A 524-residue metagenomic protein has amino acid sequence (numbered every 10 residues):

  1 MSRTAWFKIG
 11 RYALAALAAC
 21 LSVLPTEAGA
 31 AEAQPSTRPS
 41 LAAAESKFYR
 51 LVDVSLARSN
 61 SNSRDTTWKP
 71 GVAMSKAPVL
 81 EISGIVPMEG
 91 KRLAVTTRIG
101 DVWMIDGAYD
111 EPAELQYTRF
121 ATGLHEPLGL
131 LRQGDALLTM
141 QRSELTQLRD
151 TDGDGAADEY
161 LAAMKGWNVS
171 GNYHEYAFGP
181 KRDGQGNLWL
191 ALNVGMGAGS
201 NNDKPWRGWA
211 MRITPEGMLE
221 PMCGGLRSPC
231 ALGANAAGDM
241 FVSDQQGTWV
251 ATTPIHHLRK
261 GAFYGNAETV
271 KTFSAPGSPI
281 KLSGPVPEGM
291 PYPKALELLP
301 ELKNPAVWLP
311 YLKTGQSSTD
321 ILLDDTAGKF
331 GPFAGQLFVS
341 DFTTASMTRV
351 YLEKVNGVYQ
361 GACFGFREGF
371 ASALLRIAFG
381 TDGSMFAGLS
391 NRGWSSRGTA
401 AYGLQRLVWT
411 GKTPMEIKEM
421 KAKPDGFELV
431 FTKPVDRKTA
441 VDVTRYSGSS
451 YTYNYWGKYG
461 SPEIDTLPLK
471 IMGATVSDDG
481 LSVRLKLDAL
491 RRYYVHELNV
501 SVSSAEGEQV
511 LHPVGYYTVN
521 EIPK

Functional and structural regions predicted by a protein language model:
M1-I9: N-terminal secretory signal peptides that target proteins for export/translocation
Y12-L24: Bacterial N-terminal signal peptides
T26-G29: Sec/Tat signal peptide C-region and signal peptidase I cleavage site
A31-P414, E419-G426: Beta-propeller domains with acidic blade repeats across secreted/periplasmic ectodomains and cytosolic WD/CNH propellers
V430-G473, L498-A505, P513-Y516: Short, surface-exposed alpha-helix to beta-strand junction/turn motifs within ectodomains of secreted and cell-envelope
V476-D479: Blade-terminus and WD-like Trp-Asp/Gly-His loop motifs, strongest in beta-propeller folds
A489-Y494: Surface-exposed, short loops/turns at beta-strand junctions within beta-sandwich domains
H512-K524: Short beta-strand elements
